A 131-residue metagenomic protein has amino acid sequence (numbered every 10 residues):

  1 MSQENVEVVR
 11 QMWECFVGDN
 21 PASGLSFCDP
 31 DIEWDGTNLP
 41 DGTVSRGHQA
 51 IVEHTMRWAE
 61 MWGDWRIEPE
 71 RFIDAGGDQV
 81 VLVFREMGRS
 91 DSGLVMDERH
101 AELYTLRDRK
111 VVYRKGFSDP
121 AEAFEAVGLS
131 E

Functional and structural regions predicted by a protein language model:
M1-E131: C-terminal and inter-domain tail/linker signature
